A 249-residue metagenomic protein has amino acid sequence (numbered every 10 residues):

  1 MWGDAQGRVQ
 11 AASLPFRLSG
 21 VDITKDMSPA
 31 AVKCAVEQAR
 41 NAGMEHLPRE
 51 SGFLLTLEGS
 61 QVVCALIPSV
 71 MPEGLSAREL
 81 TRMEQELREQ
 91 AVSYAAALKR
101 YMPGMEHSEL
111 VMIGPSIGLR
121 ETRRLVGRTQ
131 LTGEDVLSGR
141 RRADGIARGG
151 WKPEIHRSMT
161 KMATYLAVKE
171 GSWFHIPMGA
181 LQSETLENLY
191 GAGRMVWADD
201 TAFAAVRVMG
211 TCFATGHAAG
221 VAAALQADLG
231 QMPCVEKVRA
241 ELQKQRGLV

Functional and structural regions predicted by a protein language model:
M1-V249: Flavin (FAD/FMN)-binding glycine-rich loop and adjacent Rossmann-like elements that form
